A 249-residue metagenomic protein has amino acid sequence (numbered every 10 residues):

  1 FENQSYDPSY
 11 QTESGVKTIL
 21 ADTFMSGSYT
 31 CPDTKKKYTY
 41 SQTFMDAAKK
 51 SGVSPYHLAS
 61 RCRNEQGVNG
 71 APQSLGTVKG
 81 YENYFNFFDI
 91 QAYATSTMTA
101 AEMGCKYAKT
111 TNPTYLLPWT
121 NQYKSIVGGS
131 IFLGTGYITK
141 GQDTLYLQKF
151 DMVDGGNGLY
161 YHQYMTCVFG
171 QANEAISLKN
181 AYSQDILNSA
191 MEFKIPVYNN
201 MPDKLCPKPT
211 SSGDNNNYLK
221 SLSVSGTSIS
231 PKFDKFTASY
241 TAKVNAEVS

Functional and structural regions predicted by a protein language model:
F1-D7, G80-D214: Non-catalytic cell-wall polysaccharide-engagement segments
F1-S41: N-terminal export signals and maturation junctions of secreted/periplasmic proteins
Y10, T34-Q42, G52-Y56, L116-K124: Soluble non-cytosolic domains of exported or imported proteins
Y40-T43, K49-V53, S74, P118 (+2 more regions): Extracytoplasmic/cell-surface-exposed regions of Actinobacterial cell-envelope-associated and secreted proteins
F44-N69: Short, functionally critical alpha-helical segments immediately adjacent to catalytic or ligand/cofactor-binding
P55-Y56, Q66-Y81, L159: Secretory-pathway/luminal and periplasmic proteins that interact with or process carbohydrate-rich
C62, N69, L133, Y137 (+1 more regions): Amphipathic alpha-helical interface segments used for dimerization/assembly
C206-S249: Beta-rich interaction/scaffold domains
